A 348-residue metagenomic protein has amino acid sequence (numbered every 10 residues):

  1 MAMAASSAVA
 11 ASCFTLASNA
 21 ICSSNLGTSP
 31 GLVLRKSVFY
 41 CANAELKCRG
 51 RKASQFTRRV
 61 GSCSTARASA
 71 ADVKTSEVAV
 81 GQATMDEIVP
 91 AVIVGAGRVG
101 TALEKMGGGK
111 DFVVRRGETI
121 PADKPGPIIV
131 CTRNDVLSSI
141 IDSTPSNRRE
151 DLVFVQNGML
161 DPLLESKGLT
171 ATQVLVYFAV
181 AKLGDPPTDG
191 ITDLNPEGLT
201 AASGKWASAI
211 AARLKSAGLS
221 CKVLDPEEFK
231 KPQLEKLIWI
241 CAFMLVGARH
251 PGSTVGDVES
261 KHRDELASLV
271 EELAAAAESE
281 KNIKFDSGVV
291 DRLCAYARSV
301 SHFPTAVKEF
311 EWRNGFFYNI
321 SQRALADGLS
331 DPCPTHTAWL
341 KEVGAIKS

Functional and structural regions predicted by a protein language model:
M1-Q55: N-terminal chloroplast transit peptides
K52, F56-R67, D72-P90, D264-S348: NAD(P)-dependent Rossmann-like dehydrogenase/reductase catalytic/cofactor-binding core
F56-G126, C131-I141: Hydrophobic, well-ordered beta-alpha structural blocks that scaffold small-molecule cofactor pockets
R58-G61, G108-V113, N147-D151, G168-L175 (+4 more regions): Structural alpha-beta junctions
G81, D86-P90, P187-G198, H250-E259 (+1 more regions): Helix-loop-beta segment of a Rossmann-like dinucleotide-binding subdomain
G100-G107, G117-T192: Rossmann-like NAD(P)(H) cofactor-binding subdomain of soluble oxidoreductases
F154-I238, A242: Rossmann-fold dinucleotide-binding core
S208, R213, F229-A274: Active-site-proximal catalytic alpha-helix in oxidoreductases
